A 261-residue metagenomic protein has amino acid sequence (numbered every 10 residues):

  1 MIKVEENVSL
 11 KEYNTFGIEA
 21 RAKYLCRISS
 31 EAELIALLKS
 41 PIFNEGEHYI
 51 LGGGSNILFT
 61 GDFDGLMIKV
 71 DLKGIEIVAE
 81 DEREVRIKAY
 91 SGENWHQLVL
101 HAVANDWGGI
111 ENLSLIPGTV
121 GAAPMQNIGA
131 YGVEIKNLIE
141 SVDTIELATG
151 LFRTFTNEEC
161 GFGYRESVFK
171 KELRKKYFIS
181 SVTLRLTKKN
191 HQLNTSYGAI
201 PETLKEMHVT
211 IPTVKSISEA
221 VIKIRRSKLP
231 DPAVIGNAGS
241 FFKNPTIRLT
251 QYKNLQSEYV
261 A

Functional and structural regions predicted by a protein language model:
M1-V142, E146-A148: Anion-binding (especially nucleotide phosphate/pyrophosphate-binding) glycine-rich loop and adjoining beta-alpha core
E5-E6, K11-T15, I57, F152-A261: Phosphate/pyrophosphate- and phosphate-bearing ligand-binding catalytic cores of soluble enzymes
